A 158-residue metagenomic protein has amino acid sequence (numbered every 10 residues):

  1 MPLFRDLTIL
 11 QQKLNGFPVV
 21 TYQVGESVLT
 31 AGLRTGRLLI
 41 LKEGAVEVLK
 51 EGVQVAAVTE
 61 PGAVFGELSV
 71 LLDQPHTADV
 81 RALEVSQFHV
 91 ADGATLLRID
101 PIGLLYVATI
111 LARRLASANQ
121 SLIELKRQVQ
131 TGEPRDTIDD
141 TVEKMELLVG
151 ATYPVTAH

Functional and structural regions predicted by a protein language model:
M1-H158: Cytosolic regulatory regions built on CNB/CRP/Popeye-like sensor folds
